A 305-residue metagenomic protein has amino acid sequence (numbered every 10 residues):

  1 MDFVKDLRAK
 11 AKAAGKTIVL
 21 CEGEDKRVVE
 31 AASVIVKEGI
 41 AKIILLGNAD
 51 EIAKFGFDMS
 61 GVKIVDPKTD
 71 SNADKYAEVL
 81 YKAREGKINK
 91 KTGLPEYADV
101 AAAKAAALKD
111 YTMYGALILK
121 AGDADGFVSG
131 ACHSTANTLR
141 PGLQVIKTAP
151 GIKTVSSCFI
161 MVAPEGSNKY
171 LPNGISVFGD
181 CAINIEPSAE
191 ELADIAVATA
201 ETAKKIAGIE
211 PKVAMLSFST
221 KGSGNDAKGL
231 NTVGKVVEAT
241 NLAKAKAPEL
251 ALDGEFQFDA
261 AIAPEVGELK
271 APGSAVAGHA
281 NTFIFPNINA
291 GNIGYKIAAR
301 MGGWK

Functional and structural regions predicted by a protein language model:
M1-A277, N281-K305: Anion-binding alpha/beta catalytic cores of soluble intermediary-metabolism enzymes, centered on
